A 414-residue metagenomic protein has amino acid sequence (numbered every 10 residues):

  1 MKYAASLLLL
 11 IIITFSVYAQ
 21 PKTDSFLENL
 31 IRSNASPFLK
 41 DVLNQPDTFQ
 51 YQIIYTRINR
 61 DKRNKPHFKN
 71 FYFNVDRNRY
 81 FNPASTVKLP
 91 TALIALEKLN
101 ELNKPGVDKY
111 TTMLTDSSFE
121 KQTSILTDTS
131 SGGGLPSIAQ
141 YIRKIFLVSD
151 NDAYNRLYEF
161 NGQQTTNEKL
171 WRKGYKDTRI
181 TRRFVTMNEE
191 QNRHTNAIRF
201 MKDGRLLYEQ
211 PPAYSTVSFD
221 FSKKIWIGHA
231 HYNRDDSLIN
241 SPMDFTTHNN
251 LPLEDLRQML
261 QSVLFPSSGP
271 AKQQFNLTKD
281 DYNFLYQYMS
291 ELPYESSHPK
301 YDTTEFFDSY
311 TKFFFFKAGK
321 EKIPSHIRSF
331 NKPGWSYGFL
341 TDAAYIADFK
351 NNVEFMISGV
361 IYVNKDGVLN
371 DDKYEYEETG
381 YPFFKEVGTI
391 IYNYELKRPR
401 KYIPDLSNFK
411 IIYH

Functional and structural regions predicted by a protein language model:
M1-S25: Bacterial Sec-dependent N-terminal signal peptides
P21-L39, Q45, L238-H414: Structured C-terminal helix/loop/strand segments within mature extracytoplasmic catalytic/sensor domains
K22-S36, Q45-T48, S117-S118, Q122-I125 (+2 more regions): Active-site-adjacent helix/loop patches that line small-molecule binding or acyl-intermediate pockets
S33-V75, I357-G359: A short, well-structured edge-of-sheet supersecondary motif
P46-Q50, F68-N70, D76-N78, N82-V87 (+5 more regions): Extracytoplasmic
I54-N59, G106-L126, F160-G162, R183-N192 (+2 more regions): Acidic helix-start/capping segments at beta-turn-to-alpha-helix junctions
T56-I58, F146-S149, L157-F160, R182-R183 (+2 more regions): Active-site-proximal beta-strand/loop segments in catalytic clefts of secreted hydrolases
F81-D108, M113, I357: Active-site SXXK
